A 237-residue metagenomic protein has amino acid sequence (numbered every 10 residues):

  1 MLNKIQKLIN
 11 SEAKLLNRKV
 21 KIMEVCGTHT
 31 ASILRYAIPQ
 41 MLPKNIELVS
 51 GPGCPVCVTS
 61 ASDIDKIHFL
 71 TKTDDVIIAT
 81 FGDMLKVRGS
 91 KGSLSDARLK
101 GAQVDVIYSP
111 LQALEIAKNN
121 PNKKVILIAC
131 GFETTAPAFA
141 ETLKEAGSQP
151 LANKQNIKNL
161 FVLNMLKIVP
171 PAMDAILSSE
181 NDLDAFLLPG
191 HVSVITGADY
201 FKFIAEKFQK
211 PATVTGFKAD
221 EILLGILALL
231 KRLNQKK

Functional and structural regions predicted by a protein language model:
M1-N122, A136, L143, G147 (+3 more regions): Metallocofactor- and cofactor-centric catalytic cores in central/energy metabolism, strongly enriched
M23, G27, V56, D105-V106 (+4 more regions): Glycine- and other small-residue-rich loops at beta-strand/loop junctions that grip anionic moieties
L48-S50, G101-P110, P150-M173, L187-G190 (+1 more regions): Short, acidic/small-residue loops that bind anionic groups at enzyme active sites
D63-K66, K118-V125, A175-N181, F201-F203 (+1 more regions): Short, surface-exposed amphipathic charged segments that create phosphate/polyanion-binding patches used for binding
S93, A138-T142, F203, A228-L229: Alpha-helical scaffold elements adjacent to nucleotide-binding pockets in ATP/GTP-utilizing enzyme cores
I128, F132-S148, N156-Y200: Phosphate/pyrophosphate-binding betaalpha-module
L163, D182-K237: A conserved active-site cap/scaffold subdomain adjacent to cofactor or substrate pockets
